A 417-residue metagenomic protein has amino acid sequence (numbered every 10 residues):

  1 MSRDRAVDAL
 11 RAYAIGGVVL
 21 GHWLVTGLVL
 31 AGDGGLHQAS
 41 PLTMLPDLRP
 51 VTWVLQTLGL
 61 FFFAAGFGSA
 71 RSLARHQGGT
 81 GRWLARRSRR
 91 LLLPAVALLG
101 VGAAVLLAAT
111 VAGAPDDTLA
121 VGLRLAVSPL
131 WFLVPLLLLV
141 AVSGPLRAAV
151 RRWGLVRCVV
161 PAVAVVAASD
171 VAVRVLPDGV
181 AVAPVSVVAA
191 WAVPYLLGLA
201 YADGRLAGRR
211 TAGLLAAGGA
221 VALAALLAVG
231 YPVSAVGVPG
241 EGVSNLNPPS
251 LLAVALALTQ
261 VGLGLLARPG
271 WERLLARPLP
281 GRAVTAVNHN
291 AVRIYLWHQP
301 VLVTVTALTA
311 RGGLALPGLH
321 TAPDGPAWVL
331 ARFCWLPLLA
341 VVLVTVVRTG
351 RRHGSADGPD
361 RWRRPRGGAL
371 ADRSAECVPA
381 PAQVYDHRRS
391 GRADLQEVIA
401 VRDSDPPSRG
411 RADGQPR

Functional and structural regions predicted by a protein language model:
M1-C377, P381, R388-G391, L395 (+1 more regions): Alpha-helical transmembrane segments and their immediate juxtamembrane cytosolic regions
V384-H387, P406: Alpha-helix boundary/capping motif
R409-P416: Short, intrinsically disordered C-terminal tails of secreted or membrane-associated proteins
